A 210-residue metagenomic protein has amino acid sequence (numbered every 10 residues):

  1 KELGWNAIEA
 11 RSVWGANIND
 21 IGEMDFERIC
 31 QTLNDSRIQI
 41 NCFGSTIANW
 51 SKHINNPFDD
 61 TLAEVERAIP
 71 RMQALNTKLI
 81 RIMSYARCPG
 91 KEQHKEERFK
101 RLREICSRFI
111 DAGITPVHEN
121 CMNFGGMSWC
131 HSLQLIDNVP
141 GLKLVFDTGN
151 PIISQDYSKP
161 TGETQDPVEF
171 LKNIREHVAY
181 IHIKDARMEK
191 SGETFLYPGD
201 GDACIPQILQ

Functional and structural regions predicted by a protein language model:
K1-V13, L75-K78: Catalytic domains of carbohydrate-active enzymes, especially glycoside hydrolases
A7-A10, F43, C106-D202: Acidic/histidine-rich catalytic cores of soluble enzymes
E9-N34, Y85-G90, G192: Glycine-rich, proline-tolerant flexible connector loops at the mouths of alpha/beta enzymes
G15-A16, A48, R87, F124 (+1 more regions): Positions that flank functional sites
I21-R28, F58-E66, K95-R103, W129-L133 (+2 more regions): Charged helix-capping and loop-helix junction motifs
T32-D35, S51-F146, I153: Active-site acidic/histidine proton-transfer and metal-coordination neighborhood in alpha/beta enzyme cores
Q39-K52: N-terminal small/glycine-rich loop or linker at the start of catalytic domains across soluble metabolic enzymes
